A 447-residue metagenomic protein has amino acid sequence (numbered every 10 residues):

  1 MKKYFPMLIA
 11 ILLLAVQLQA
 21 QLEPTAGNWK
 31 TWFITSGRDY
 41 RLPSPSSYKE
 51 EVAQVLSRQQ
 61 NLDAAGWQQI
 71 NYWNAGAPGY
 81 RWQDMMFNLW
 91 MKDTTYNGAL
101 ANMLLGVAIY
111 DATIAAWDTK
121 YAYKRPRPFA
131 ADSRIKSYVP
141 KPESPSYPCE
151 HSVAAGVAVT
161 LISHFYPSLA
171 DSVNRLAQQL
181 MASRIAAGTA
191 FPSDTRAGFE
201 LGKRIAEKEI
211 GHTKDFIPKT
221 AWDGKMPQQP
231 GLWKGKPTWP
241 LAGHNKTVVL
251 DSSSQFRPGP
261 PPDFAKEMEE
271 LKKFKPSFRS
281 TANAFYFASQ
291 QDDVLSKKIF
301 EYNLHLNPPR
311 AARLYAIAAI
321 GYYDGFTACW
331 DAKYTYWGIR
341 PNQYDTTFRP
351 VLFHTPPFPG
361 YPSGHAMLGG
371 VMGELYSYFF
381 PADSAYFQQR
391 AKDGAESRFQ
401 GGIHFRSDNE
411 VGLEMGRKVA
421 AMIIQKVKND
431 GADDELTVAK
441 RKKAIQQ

Functional and structural regions predicted by a protein language model:
M1-Q21: Bacterial Sec-dependent N-terminal signal peptides
Q21-Q447: Acidic/polar surface patches and capping/hinge elements
